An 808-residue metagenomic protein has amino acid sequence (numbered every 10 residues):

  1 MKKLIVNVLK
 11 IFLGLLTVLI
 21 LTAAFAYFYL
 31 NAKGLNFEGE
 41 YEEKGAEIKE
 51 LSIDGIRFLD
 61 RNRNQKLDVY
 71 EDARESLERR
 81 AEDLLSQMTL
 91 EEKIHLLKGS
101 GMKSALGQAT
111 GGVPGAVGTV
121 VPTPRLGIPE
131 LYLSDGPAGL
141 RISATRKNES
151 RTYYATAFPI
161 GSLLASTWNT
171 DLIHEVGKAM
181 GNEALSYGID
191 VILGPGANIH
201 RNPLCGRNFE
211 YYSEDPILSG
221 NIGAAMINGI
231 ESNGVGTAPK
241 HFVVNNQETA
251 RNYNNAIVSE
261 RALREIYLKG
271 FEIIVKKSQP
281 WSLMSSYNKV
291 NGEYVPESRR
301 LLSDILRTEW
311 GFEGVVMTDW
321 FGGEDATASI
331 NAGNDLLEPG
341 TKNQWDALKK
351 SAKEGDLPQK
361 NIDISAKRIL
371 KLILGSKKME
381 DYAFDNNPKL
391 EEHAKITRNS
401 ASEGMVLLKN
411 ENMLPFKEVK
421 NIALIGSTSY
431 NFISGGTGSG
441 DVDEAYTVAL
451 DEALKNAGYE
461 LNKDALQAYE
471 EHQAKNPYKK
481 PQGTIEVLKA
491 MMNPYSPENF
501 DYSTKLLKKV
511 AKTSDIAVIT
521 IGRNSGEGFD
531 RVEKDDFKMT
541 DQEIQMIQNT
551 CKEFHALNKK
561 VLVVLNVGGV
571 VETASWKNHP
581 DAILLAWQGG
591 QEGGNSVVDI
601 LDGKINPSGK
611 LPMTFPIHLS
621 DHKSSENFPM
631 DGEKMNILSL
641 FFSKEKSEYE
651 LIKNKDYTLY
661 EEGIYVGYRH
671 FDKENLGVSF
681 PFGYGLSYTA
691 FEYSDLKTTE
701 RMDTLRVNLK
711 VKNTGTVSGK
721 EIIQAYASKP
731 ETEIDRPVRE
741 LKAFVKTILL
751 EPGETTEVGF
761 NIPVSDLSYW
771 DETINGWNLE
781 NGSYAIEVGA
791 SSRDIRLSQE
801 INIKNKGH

Functional and structural regions predicted by a protein language model:
K2-W770, G776-R793, H808: Glycoside hydrolase catalytic-domain context in secreted enzymes
D794-H808: Short beta-strand elements
